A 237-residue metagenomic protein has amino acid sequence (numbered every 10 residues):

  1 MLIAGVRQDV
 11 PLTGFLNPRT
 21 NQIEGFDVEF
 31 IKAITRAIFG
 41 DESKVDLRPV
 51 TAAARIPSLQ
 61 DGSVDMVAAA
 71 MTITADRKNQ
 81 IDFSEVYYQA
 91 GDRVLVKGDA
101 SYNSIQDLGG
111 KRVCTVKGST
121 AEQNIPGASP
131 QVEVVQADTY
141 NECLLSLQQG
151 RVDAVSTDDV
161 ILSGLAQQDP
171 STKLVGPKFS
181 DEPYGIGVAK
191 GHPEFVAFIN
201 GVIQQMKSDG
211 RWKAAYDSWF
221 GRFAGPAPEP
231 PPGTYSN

Functional and structural regions predicted by a protein language model:
M1-V67: Extracytoplasmic small-molecule ligand-binding "clamshell" domains of the periplasmic binding protein/Venus flytrap
I3-V6, E24, I105-S119: Short loop->beta-strand "edge-of-pocket" segments that line small-molecule binding or catalytic clefts across diverse
V6-V10, R48-A53, G62-T74, G98 (+3 more regions): Beta->alpha turn/N-cap motifs
V28-E29, R36-I38, S119, I186-A224: Extended ligand-binding regions for polar small-molecule ligands
K32, K44-D107: Acidic, polar ligand-binding/catalytic clefts
I34, L59-Q60, L108, L147-Q148 (+2 more regions): Hydrophobic residues within well-ordered alpha-helices
A54, A70-N79, N124-G127, N141 (+1 more regions): A ligand-binding cleft/hinge motif common to bilobed small-molecule-binding domains
Y88-V96, D159, S163-I203, R222-N237: Periplasmic-binding protein-like
